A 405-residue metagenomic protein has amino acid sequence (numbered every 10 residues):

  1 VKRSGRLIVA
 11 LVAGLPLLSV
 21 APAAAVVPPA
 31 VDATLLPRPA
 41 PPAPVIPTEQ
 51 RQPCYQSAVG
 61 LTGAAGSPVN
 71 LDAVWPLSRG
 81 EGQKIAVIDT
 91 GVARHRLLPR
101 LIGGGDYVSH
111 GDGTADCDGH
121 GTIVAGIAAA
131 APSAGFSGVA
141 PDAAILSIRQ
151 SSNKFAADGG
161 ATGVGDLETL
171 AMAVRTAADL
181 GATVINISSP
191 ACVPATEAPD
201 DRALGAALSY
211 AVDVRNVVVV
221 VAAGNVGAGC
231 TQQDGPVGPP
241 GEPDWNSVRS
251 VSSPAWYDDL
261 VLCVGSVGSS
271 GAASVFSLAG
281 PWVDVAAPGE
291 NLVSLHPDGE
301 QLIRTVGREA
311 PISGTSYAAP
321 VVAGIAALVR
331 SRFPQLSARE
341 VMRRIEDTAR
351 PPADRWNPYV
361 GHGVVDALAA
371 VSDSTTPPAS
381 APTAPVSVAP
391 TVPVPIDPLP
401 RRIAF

Functional and structural regions predicted by a protein language model:
V1-V27: Secretory targeting and sorting signals
L18, A23-G82, R96-L97: Protease zymogen maturation seam
A73-I85, T90-G103, D112-G165, L260 (+2 more regions): Subtilisin-like serine protease catalytic core
K84-I88, A144-R149, A178, T183-S188 (+4 more regions): Structural recognition of the beta-strand scaffold that forms the well-ordered cores of secreted hydrolase catalytic
Q150, G289-V360: Hydrolase catalytic cores
K154-S253, E309-S313, Y317: Substrate-binding/access-modulating region of protease and related hydrolase catalytic domains
N186, F333-F405: C-terminal subdomain of the subtilisin-like protease fold in secreted/lumenal serine endopeptidases
V226-W282, S294-S313, R355-V360: Active-site-adjacent substrate-recognition loops and nearby beta-strands within hydrolase catalytic domains
